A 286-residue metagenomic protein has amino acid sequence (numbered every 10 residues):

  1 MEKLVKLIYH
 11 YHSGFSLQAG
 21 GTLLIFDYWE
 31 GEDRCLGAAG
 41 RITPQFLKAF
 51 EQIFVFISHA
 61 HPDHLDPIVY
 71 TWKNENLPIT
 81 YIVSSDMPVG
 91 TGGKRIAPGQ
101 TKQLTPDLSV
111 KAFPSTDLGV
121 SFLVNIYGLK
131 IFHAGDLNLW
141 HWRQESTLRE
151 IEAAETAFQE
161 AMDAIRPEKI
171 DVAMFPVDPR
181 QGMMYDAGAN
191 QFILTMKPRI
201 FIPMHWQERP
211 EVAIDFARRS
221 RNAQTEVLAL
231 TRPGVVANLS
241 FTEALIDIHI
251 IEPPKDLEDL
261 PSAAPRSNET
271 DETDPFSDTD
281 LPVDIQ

Functional and structural regions predicted by a protein language model:
M1-S13: Bacterial Sec-exported substrate-binding components of ABC uptake systems
E2-V5, Q18-L24, T101-V110, L123-I131 (+1 more regions): Beta-strand-turn-beta hairpins that frame and shape the catalytic cleft of phosphate-ester-processing enzymes
I8-H10, G92-L104, T116-L118, D186-Q286: Binuclear metal-ion centers of metallo-dependent hydrolases, dominated by the metallo-beta-lactamase
H12, E32-D33, A60-L65, M87-T91 (+5 more regions): Active-site environment of divalent metal-dependent phosphoester hydrolases
S16-F56, P67-W72, L137-P167: Pre-active-site segment of Zn-dependent metallo-hydrolases
I25-D27, E51-L65, I82-S85, F132-G135 (+4 more regions): Active-site neighborhood of phospho(di)ester-bond hydrolases with catalytic His/Asp-centered motifs
I42-K102: Active-site HxH/HxHxD metal-binding segment of metal-dependent hydrolases
T116-T195: Active-site-proximal loop/helix segments of hydrolase catalytic cores
